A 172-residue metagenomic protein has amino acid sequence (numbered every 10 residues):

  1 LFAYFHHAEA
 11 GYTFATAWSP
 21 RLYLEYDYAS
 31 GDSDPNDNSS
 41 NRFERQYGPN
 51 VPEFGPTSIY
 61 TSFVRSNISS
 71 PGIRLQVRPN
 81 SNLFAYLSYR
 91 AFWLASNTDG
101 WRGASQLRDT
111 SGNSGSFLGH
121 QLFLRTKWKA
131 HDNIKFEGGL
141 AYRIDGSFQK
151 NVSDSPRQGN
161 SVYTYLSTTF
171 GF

Functional and structural regions predicted by a protein language model:
L1-R78, N82-S88, W93-G112: Extracellular/periplasmic loop regions
F2-H6, N67-P71, S116-L122, Q158-T164: Residues that define the transmembrane beta-barrel architecture of outer-membrane proteins
F14-W18, S30, V77-L83, L118 (+3 more regions): Outer-membrane beta-barrel strand-turn architecture
Y23-D27, Y86-R90, Q121, G139-A141 (+1 more regions): Transmembrane beta-strands of outer-membrane beta-barrel proteins
A29, E53, N113, F117 (+2 more regions): Intrinsically disordered, low-complexity segments enriched in small/polar residues
G100, L107-G115, L122, N151 (+1 more regions): Outer-membrane beta-barrel domain signature, especially the mid-to-C-terminal portions of large Gram-negative OMP
H131-G171: Predominantly the C-terminal beta-signal and adjacent terminal strand-loop region of outer-membrane beta-barrel
